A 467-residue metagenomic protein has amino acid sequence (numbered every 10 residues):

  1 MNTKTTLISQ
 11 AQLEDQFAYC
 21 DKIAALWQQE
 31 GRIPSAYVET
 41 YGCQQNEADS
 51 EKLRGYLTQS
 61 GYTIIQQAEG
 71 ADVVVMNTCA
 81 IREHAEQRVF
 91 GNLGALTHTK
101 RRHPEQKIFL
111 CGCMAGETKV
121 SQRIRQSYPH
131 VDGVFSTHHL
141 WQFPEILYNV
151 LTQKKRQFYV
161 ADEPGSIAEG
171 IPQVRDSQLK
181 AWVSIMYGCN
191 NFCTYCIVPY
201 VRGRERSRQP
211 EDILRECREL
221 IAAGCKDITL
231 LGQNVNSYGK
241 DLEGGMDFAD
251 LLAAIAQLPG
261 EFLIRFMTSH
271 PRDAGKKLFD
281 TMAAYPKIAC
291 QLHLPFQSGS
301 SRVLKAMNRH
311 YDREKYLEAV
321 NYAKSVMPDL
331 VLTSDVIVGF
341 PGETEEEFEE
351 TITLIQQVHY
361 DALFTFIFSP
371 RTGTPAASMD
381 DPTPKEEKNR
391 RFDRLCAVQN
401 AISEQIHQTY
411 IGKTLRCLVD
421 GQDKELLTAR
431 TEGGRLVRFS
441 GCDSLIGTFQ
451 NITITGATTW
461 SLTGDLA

Functional and structural regions predicted by a protein language model:
M1, S378-A467: Terminal RNA-binding accessory module
M1-Y238, K277, E314-S325, Q356-Q357 (+2 more regions): Proteins enriched for Cys/Gly/acidic motifs involved in redox and nucleic-acid/cofactor modification
A80-I81, R202-G203, L242-G245, K305-Y311 (+1 more regions): Short glycine-enriched, charge-decorated loop/helix-capping segments at active-site entrances that position
F90-G94, P210, G244-D250, D312 (+1 more regions): Charged helix-capping and loop-helix junction motifs
I108-L110, T118-K119, A222-E345, Q356: Conserved SAM/AdoMet-binding glycine-rich loop
Q173-R175, D280-A284, F296, H407-T409 (+1 more regions): Replace "in large, NTP-powered and nucleic-acid-processing enzymes" with "in large, NTP-powered factors and other
D176-L179, C189-N191, I288, S298 (+5 more regions): Short flexible coil/turn linkers enriched for glycine and charged/polar residues that connect secondary-structure
C193, I213, L230, F266 (+7 more regions): Conserved, mostly hydrophobic/aromatic
